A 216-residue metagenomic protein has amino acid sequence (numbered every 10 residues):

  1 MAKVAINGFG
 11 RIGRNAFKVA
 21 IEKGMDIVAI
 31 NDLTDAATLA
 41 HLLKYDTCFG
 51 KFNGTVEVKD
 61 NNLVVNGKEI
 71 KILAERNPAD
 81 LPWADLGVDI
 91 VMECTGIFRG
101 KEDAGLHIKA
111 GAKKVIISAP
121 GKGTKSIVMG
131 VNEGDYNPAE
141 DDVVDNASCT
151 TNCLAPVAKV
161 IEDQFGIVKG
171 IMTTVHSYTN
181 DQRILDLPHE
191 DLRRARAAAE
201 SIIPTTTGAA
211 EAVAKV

Functional and structural regions predicted by a protein language model:
M1-I184, P188-A195: N-terminal Rossmann-like NAD(P) cofactor-binding subdomain of oxidoreductases, focused on the glycine-rich
L185-V216: Charged docking surfaces used in two-component/phosphorelay signaling
